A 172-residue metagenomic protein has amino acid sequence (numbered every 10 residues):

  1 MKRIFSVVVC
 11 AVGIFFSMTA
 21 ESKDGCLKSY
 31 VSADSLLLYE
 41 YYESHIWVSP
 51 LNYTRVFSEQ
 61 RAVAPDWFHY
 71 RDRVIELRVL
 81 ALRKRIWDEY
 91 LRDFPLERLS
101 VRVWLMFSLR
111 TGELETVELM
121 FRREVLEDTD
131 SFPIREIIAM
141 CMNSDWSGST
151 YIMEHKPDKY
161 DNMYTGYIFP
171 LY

Functional and structural regions predicted by a protein language model:
M1-S29: Bacterial Sec-dependent N-terminal signal peptides
E21-Y172: Charge-biased low-complexity segments
